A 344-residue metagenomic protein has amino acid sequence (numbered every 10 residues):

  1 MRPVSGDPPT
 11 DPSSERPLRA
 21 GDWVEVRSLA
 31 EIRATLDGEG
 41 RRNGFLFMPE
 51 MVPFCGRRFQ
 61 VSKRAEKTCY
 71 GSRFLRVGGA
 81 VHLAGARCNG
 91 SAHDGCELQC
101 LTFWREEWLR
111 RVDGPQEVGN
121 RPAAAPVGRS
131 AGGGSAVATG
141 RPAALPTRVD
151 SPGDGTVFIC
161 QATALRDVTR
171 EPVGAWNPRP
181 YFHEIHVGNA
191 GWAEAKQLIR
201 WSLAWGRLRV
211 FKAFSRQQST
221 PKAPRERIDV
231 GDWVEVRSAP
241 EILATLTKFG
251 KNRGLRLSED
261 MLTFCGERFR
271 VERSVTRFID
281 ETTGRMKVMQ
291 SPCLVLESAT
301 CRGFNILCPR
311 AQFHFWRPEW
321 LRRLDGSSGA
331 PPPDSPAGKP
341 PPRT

Functional and structural regions predicted by a protein language model:
R2-A20, L29-V127, G140-A204, L208-V230 (+2 more regions): Basic/aromatic-rich interaction segments and small domains that mediate binding to polyanionic partners
